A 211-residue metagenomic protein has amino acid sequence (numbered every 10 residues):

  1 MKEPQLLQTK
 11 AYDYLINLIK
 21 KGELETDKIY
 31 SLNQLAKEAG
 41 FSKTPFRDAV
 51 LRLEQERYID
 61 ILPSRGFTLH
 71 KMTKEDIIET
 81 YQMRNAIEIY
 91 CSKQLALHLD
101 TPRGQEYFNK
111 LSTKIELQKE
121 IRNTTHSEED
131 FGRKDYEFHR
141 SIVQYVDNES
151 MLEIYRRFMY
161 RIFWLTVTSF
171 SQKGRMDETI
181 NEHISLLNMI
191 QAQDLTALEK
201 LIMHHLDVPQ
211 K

Functional and structural regions predicted by a protein language model:
M1-L97: Short linear motifs at protein or domain termini
L6, M176-D177: Short helix-capping and inter-helix turn/linker motifs at the boundaries of alpha-helical repeat units
D60-I61, D135, E178-T179: Short, flexible turn/loop "capping" segments at secondary-structure junctions
K74, T166-S169: Short alpha-helical transmembrane interface motifs in multi-pass membrane proteins
P102-V167, E182-S185, A197-V208: Conserved amphipathic alpha-helical segments that form helical-bundle/coiled-coil interaction surfaces
S171-R175: Solvent-exposed loop and edge beta-strand segments that line ligand/cofactor-binding and catalytic clefts
